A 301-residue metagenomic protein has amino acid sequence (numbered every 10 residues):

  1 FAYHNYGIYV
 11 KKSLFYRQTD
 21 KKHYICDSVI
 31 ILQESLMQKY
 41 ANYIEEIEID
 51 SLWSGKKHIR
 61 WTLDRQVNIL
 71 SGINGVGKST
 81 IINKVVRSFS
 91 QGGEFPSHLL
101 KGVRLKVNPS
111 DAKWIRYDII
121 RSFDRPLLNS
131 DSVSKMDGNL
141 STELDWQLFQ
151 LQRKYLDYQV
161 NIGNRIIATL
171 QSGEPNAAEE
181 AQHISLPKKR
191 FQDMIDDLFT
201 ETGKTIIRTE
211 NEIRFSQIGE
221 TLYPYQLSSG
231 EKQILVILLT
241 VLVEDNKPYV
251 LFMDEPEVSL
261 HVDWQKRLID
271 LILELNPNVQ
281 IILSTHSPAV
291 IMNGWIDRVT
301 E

Functional and structural regions predicted by a protein language model:
F1-A2, M37: Accessible peptide chain termini
A2-V10: Short hydrophobic alpha-helical segments enriched in small aliphatic residues
K12, K21-S54, R60-T62, N83-S229: Phosphate-coordinating catalytic segments in nucleotide- and nucleic-acid-processing enzymes
S13, S28-G92, R208-E301: Switch/communication elements of ASCE P-loop NTPase nucleotide-binding domains
